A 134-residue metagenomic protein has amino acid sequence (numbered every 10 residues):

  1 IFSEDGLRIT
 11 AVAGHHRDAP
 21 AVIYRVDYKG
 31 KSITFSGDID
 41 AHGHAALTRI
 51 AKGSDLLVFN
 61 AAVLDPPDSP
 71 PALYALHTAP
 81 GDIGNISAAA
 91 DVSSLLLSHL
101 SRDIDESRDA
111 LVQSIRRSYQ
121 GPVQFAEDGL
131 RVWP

Functional and structural regions predicted by a protein language model:
I1-K52, D128-P134: Core dinuclear metal-dependent hydrolase active-site scaffold
A41-L130: Cap/insert and terminal regions of metallo-dependent hydrolase folds
